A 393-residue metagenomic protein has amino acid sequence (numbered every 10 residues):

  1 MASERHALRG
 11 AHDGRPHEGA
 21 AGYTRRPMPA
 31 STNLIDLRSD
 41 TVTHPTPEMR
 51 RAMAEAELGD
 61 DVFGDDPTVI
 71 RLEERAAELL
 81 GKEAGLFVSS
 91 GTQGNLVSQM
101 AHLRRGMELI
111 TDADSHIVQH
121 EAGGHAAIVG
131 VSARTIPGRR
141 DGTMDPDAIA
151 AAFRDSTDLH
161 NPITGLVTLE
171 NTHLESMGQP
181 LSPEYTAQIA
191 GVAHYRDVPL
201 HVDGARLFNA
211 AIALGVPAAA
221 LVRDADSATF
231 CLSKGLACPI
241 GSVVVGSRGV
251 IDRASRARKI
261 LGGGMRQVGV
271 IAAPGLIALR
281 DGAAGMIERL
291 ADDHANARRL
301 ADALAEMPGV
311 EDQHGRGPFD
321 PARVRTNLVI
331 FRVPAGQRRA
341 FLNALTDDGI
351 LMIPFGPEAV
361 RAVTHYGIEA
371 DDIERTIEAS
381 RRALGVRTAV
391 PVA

Functional and structural regions predicted by a protein language model:
M1-G22: Compositionally biased, low-complexity flexible segments
G19-S31: Conserved N-terminal helix/loop that builds the PLP phosphate-binding region of the aspartate aminotransferase-like
P29-A335, R339-I368, I373-A393: Conserved PLP-enzyme active-site core in the AAT-like
